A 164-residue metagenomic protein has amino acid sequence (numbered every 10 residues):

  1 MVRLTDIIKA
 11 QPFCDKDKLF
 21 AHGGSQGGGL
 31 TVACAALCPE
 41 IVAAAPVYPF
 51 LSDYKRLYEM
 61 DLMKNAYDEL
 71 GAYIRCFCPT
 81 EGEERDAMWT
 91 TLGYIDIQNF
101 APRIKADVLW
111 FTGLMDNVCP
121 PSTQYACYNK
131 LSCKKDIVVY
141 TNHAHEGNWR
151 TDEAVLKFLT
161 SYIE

Functional and structural regions predicted by a protein language model:
M1-P12: Alpha/beta-hydrolase active-site loop
K9, H22, G28-P39, A44 (+1 more regions): Short glycine-enriched nucleophile-adjacent loop and the immediately C-terminal alpha-helix near the catalytic center
F13-S25: Alpha/beta-hydrolase fold nucleophile elbow
A33-E81, V139, G147: Hydrolase active-site cap/lid region
I104, W110-T112, D116: Short beta-strand/loop motif that positions the catalytic acidic residue of the alpha/beta-hydrolase fold
A106, P120-Y128: Short alpha-helix in the alpha/beta-hydrolase fold that links the catalytic acid
L114-C119, E146: Acidic catalytic loop of the alpha/beta-hydrolase fold
K134, V139-F158: Histidine-bearing beta->alpha loop at or near hydrolase active sites
